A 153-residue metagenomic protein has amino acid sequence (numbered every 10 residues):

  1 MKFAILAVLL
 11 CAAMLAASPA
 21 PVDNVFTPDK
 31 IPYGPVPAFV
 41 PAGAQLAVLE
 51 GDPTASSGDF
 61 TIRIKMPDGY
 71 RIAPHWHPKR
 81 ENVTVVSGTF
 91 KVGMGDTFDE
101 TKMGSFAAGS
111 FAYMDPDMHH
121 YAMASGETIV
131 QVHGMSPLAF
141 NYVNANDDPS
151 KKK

Functional and structural regions predicted by a protein language model:
M1-A4: Positively charged n-region of N-terminal signal peptides that target proteins for export
L9-A17: Hydrophobic h-region of N-terminal signal peptides that target proteins for export in Gram-negative bacteria
S18-G58, D147-K153: A short, N-terminal "cap"/entry segment at the start of jelly-roll beta-barrel domains of the cupin/DSBH fold
N24, T101, M123-K153: Double-stranded beta-helix
F60-H77, S105, P116: Conserved short histidine dyad/triad with adjacent acidic residue
P67-Y70, H77-T97: Glycine- and acidic-residue-biased ligand/ion/polar-headgroup-sensing regions
I72-P74, V92-G93, M114, H119-S125: Short beta-strand His + acidic residue motifs that chelate non-heme Fe in jelly-roll/DSBH and cupin folds
D96-P116: Short acidic-glycine-tyrosine-enriched beta hairpin
